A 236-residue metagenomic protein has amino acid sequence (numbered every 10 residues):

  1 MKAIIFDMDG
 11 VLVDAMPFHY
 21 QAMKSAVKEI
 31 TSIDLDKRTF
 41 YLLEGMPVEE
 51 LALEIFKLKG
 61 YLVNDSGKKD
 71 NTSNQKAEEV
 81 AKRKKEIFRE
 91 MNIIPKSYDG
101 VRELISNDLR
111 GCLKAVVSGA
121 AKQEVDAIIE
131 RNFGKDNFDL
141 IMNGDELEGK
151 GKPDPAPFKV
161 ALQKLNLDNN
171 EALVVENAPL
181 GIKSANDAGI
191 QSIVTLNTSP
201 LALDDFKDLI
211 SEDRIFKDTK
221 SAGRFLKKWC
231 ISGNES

Functional and structural regions predicted by a protein language model:
M1, K122, A127-S236: Asp-based, Mg2+/Mn2+-dependent phosphohydrolase catalytic module
M1-Y41, D187: Active-site neighborhood of HAD-like aspartate-dependent phosphohydrolases
L12, K114, V174-V175: Conserved SAM-binding loop
Q21, E29-G60, D65-K68, E90: Alpha-helical substrate-recognition element adjacent to the catalytic core
A22-S25, E50, E54, R83 (+3 more regions): Alpha-helical elements of Rossmann-like donor-binding domains used by nucleotide-donor carbohydrate transfer enzymes
I30, I55-L62, M91, R102-A115 (+3 more regions): Substrate-recognition/cap helix-loop segment adjacent to the acidic, metal-dependent catalytic center of Asp-based
L43-M46, N71-Q75, N92-D99, G119 (+4 more regions): Residues at secondary-structure transition points
K57-S106: Metal-dependent phosphoesterase signature
